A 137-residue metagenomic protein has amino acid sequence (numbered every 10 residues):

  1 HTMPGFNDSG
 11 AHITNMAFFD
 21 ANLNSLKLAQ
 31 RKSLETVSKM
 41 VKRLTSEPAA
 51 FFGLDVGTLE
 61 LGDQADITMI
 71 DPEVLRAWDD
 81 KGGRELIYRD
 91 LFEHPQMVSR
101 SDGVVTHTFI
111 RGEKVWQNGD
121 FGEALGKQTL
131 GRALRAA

Functional and structural regions predicted by a protein language model:
H1-A137: Active-site microenvironment of metallo-dependent hydrolases
